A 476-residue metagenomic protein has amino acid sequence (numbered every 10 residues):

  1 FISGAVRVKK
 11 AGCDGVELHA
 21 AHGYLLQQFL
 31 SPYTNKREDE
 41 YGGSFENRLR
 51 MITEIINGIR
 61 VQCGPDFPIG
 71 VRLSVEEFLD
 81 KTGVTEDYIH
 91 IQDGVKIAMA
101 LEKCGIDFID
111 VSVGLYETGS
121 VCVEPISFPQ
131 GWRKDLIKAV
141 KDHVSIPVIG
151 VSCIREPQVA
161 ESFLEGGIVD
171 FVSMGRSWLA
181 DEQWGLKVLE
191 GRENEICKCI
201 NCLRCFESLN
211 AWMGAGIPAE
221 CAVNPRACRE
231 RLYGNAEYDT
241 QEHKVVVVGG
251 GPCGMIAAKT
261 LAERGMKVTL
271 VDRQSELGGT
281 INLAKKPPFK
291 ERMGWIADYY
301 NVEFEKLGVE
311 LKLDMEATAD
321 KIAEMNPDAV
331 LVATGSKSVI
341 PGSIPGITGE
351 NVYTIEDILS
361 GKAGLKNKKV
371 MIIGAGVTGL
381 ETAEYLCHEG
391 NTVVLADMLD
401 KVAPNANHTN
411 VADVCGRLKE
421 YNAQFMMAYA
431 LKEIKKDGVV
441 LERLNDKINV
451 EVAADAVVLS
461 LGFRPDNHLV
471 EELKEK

Functional and structural regions predicted by a protein language model:
F1-V248, P252, I256-E263, K267-V268 (+1 more regions): Flavin-dependent oxidoreductase catalytic cores
L115-E117, C205, R226-E230, S336-S338 (+3 more regions): Active-site/binding-pocket entry motifs
T118, W178-D181, E276-G278, S360 (+1 more regions): Short gly/pro/ser/thr-enriched loop/turn and capping motifs at secondary-structure boundaries
I154-Q158, L179, E316-A319, D357-G361 (+1 more regions): Short acidic loop-to-helix transition motifs that present clustered carboxylates
E161-V172, L179, Q183, N301 (+6 more regions): C-terminal structured "cap/appendage" subdomains that terminate the fold
D239-R273, K312-N326, A333-I344, T348 (+2 more regions): Rossmann-like dinucleotide/flavin-binding elements
K267-E310, A383-Y429: Rossmann-like dinucleotide-binding cores of NAD(P)H-dependent redox enzymes
A297, L313-E316, T354-E356, M427-Y429 (+1 more regions): Short loop/edge segments at beta-strand edges and connector loops that shape dinucleotide/nucleotide cofactor-binding
